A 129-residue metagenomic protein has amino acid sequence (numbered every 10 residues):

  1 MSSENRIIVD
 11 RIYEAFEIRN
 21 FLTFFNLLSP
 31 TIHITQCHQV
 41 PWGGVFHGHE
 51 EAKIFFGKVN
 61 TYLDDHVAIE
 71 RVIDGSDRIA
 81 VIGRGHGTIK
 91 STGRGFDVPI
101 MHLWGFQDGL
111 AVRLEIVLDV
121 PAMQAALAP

Functional and structural regions predicted by a protein language model:
M1-E4, K53-P129: A beta-strand edge to alpha-helix "cap/lid" segment located at domain peripheries
M1-P30, A125-P129: Short, low-complexity N-terminal intrinsically disordered segments enriched in polar/charged residues
S2, V45, H49: Flexible, glycine- and charge-enriched loops at secondary-structure boundaries
V9-I12, T23-L28, I32, G48 (+4 more regions): Hydrophobic pocket/interface hotspot
I18-F21, I32-I34, D64-A68: Short acidic/polar alpha-helix capping motifs at helix-coil junctions
H33-V45: A short gly/proline-enriched turn/hairpin at secondary-structure junctions
